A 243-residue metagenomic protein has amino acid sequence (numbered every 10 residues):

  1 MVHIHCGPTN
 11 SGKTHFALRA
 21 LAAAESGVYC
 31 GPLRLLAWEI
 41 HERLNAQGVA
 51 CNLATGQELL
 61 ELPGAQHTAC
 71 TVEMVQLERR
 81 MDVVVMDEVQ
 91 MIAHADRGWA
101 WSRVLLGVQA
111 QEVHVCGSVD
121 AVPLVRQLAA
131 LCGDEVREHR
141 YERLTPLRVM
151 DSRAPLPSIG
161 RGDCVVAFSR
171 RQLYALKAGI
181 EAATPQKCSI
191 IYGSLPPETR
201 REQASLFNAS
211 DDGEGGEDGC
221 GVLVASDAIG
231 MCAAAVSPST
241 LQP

Functional and structural regions predicted by a protein language model:
M1-F16, Q127: Walker A/P-loop
F16-A22, D96, A100, G107 (+2 more regions): Conserved interdomain hinge at the start of the Helicase C-terminal
E25-I40, H114-C116, V122, P157-T184 (+1 more regions): Conserved strand-helix element at the start of the C-terminal RecA-like helicase core
L35-D82: Inter-Walker segment of RecA-like/P-loop motor cores
T71-V72, D87-V89: Walker B catalytic acidic pair
L77-M81, V89-S102, D120, L176 (+1 more regions): Conserved ATPase-coupling elements of RecA-like P-loop NTPase cores
Q90-R148: Post-DEXD/H (motif II) to motif III coupling segment of the RecA-like Helicase ATP-binding lobe
P185-P243: Conserved RecA-like helicase motor core of SF1/SF2 enzymes
